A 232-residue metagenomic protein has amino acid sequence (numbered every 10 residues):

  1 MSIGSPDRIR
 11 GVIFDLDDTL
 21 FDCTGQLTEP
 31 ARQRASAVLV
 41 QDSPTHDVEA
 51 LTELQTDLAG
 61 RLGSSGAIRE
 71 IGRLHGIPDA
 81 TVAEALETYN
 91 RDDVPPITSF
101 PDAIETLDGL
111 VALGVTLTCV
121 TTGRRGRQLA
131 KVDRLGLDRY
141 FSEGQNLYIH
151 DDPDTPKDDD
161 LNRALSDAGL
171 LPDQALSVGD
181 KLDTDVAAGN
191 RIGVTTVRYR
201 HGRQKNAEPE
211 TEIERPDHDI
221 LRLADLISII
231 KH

Functional and structural regions predicted by a protein language model:
M1-V12, C23-G25, I104, D108-V111 (+2 more regions): Asp-based, Mg2+/Mn2+-dependent phosphohydrolase catalytic module
S2-E49: Active-site neighborhood of HAD-like aspartate-dependent phosphohydrolases
T28-A37, S64-R69, R125, L129: An amphipathic alpha-helix signature
V40-Q41, T52-R91, G109: A metal-dependent, Asp-based hydrolase signature
Q41-H46, G76-I77, G136-Y140, G169-L170: Short helix-capping segments at alpha-helix termini
H46, I77-T81, T98, V115 (+2 more regions): Solvent-exposed loop/turn and edge beta-strand elements of beta-rich ligand-binding domains
D47-T52, E143: A short coil-to-beta-strand element that immediately follows conserved catalytic motifs
D93-T98, D151-D154: Short, flexible loop segments at the rims of nucleotide/cofactor-binding pockets, characterized by
